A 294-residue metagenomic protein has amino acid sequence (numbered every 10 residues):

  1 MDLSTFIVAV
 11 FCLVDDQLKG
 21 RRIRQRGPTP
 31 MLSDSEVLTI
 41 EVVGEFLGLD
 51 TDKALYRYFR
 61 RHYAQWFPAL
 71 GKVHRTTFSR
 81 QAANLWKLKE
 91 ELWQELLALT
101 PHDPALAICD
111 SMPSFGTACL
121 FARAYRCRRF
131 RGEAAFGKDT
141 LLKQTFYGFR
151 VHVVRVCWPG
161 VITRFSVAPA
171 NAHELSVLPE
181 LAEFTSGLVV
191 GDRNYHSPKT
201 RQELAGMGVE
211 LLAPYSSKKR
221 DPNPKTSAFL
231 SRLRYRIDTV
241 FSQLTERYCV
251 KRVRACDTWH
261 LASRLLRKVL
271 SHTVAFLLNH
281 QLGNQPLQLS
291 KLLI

Functional and structural regions predicted by a protein language model:
M1-I294: Short alpha-helical elements
